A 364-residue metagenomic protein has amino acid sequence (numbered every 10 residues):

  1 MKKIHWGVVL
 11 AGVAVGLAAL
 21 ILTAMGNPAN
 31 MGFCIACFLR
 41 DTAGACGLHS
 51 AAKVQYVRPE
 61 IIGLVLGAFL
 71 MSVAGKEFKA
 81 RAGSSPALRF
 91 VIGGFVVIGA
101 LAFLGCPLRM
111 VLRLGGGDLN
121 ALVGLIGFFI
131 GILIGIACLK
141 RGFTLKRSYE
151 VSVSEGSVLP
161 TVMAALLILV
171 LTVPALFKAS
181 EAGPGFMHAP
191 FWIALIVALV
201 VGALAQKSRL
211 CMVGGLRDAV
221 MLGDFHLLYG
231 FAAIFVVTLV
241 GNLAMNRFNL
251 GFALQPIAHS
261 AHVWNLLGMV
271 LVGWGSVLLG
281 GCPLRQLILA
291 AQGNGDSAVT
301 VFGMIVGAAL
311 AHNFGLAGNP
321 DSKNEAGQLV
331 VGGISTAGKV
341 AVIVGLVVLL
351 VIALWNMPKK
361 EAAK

Functional and structural regions predicted by a protein language model:
M1-K364: Membrane-interfacial helix-loop segments of redox and metal-homeostasis proteins, especially TM-loop-TM junctions
